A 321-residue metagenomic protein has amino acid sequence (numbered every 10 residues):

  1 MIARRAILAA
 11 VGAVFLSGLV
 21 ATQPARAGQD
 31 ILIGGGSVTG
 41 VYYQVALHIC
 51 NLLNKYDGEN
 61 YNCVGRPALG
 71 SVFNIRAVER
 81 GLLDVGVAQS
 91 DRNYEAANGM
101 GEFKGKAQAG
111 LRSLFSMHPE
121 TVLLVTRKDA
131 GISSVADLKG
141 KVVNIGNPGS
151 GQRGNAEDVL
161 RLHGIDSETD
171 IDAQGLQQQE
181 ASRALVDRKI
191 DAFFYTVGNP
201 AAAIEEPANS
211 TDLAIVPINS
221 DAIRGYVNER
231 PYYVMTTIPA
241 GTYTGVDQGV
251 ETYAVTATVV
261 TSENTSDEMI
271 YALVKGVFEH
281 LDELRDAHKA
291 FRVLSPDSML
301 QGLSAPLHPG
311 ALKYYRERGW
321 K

Functional and structural regions predicted by a protein language model:
R4-L8: N-terminal export leaders
A9-L19: Bacterial N-terminal signal peptides
L19-A27: Sec/Tat signal peptide C-region and signal peptidase I cleavage site
R26-E95, K104: N-terminal (or domain-start) structured segment
D30-Y56, Y61, S116, E120-D187 (+4 more regions): Bilobed "Venus flytrap"/periplasmic-binding protein-like clamshell domains and structurally analogous long
S90-R92, M100-E102, A130, S167-V260 (+1 more regions): Pocket-lining segment of extracytoplasmic ligand-binding domains
K104-M117, V122, T242-E251: A structural signal for short loop-to-beta-strand junctions that line the ligand-binding cleft of periplasmic/secreted
E180, V186-R188, V197-I215, Y226-N228 (+2 more regions): An extracytoplasmic/periplasmic, membrane-proximal ligand-sensing/linker region
